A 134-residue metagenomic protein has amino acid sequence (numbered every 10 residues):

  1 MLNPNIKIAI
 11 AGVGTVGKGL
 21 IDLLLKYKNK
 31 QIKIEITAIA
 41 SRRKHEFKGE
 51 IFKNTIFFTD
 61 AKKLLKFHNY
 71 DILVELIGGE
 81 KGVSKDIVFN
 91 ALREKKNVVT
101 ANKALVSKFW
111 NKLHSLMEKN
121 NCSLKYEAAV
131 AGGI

Functional and structural regions predicted by a protein language model:
M1-R93: N-terminal glycine-/serine-/threonine-rich beta1-alpha1-beta2 phosphate-ribose binding loop of Rossmann-like
G12, A101-N102: A secondary-structure boundary/capping signal
R42-R43, A131-G133: Short, conserved secondary-structure transition motifs
I77, N102-K103: A generic secondary-structure micro-motif detector that highlights 1-2 residue hydrophobic/ambivalent hotspots embedded
V83-F89, R93, K103-G132: Rossmann-fold NAD(P)-binding glycine/threonine-rich loop
N97-V99: A short hydrophobic/small-residue beta-strand
